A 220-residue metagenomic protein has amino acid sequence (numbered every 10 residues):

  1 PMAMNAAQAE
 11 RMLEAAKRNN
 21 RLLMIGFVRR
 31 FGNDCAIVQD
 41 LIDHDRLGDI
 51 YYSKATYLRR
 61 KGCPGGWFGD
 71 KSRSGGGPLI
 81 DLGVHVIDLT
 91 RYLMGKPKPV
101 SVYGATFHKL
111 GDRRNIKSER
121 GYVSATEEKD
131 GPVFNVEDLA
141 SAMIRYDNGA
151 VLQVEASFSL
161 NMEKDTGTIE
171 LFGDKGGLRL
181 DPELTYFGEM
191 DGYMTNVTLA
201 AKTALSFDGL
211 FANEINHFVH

Functional and structural regions predicted by a protein language model:
P1-R30, D45: Beta-strand-loop-alpha-helix segment that lines the small-molecule cofactor/substrate pocket of alpha/beta enzymes
Q8-L13, R18, D147, R179 (+2 more regions): C-terminal helix-rich "cap/oligomerization" subdomain common to oxidoreductases
N19-L22, D49-Y51, D138, N148-L152: Short, well-ordered coil/turn segments that N-cap beta-strands
R21-L22, R29-P132: Predominantly a Rossmann-like dinucleotide-binding segment in NAD(P)-dependent oxidoreductases
F31, D208-A212: Generic alpha-helical segment signature
D88-T185, A212-H220: Contiguous beta-strand/loop segments that form the cofactor/metal-binding neighborhood of enzyme cores
E163-T168, E189-T198: A short, polar/proline- and glycine-enriched secondary-structure boundary/capping micro-motif
N196-F207: C-terminal "lid/loop" region of Rossmann-like NAD(P)-dependent oxidoreductases
